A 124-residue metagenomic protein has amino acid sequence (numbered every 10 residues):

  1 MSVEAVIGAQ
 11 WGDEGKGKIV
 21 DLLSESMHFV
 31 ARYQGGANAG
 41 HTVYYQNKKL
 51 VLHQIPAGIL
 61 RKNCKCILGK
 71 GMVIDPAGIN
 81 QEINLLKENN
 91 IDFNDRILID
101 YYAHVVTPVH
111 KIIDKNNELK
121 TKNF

Functional and structural regions predicted by a protein language model:
M1-F124: Non-transmembrane, aqueous-exposed alpha-helical and coiled segments at domain scale
